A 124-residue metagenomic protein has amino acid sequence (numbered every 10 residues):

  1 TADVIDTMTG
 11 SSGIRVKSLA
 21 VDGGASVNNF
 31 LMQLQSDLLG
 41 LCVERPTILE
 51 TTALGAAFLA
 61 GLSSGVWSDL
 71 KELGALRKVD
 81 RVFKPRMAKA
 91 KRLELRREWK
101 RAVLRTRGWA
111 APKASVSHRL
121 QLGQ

Functional and structural regions predicted by a protein language model:
T1-Q124: Glycine/Thr-rich phosphate-binding loops that ligate phosphate moieties of nucleotide and other phosphorylated ligands
